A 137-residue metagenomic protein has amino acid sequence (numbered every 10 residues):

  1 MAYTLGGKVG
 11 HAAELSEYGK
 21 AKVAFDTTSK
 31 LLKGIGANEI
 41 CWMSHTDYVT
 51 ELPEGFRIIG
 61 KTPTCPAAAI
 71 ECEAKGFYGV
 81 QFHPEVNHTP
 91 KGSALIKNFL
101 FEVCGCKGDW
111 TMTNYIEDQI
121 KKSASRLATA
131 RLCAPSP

Functional and structural regions predicted by a protein language model:
Y3-P137: RNA-binding accessory domains that recognize and position tRNA/RNA substrates
